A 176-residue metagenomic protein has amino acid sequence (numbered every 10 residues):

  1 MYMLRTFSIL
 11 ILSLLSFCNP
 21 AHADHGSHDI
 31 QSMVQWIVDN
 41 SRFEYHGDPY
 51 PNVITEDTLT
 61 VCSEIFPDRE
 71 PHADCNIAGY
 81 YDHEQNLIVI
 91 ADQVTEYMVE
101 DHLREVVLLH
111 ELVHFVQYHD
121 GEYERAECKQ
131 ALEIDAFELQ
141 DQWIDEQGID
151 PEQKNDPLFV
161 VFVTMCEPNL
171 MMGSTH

Functional and structural regions predicted by a protein language model:
M1-L4: N-terminal secretory signal peptides that target proteins for export/translocation
T6-S16: Bacterial N-terminal signal peptides
P20-D74: A metal-dependent hydrolase signature that marks the N-terminal structural subdomain at the beginning of catalytic folds
P67-D101: Active-site scaffold of zinc-dependent metalloenzymes
A91-M98, V116-E127: Substrate-binding clefts and substrate-entry loops adjacent to catalytic sites of polymer-processing enzymes acting on
V106-H119: Active-site recognition of the HExxH zinc-binding catalytic motif
E127-V161: Post-HExxH zinc-binding segment in Zn-dependent metallohydrolases
F159-H176: Short, low-complexity, Pro/Ser/Thr/Gly-rich segments in the mature regions of secreted, periplasmic
